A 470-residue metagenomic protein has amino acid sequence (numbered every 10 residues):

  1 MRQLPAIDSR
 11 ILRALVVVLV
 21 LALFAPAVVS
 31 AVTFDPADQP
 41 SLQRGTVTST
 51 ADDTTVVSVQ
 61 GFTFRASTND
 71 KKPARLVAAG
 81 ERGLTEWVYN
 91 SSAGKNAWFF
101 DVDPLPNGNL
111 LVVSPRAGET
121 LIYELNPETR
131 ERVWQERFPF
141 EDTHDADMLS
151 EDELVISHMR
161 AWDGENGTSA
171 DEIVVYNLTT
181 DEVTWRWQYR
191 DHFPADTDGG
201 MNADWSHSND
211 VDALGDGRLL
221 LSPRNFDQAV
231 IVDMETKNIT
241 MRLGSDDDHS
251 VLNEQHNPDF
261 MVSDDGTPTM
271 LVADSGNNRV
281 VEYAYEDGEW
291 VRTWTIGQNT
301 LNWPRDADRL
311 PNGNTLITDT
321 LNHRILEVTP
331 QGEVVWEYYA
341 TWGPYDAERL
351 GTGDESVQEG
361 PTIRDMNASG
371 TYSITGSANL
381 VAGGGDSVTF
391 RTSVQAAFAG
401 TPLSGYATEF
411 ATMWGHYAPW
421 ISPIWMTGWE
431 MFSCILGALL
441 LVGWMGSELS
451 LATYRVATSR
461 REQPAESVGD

Functional and structural regions predicted by a protein language model:
M1-G351, P361-R364, F398, G405-D470: Hydrophobic alpha-helical segments
G353-E355, E359-L403: Charged, amphipathic alpha-helical linkers/stalks
